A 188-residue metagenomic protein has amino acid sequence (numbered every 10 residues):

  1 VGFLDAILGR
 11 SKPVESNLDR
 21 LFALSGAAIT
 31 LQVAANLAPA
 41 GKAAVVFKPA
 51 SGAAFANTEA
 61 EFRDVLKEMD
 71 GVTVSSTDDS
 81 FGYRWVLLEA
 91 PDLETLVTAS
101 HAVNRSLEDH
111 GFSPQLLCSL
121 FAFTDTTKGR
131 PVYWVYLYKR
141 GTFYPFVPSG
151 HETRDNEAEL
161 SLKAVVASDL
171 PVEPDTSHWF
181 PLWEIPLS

Functional and structural regions predicted by a protein language model:
V1-A56, D155-S188: Charge-rich, low-complexity segments
E15-S16, D70, E108-Q115: Residue-level signal for secondary-structure boundary elements
V33-W85: A glycine-rich, hydrophobic loop/mini-helix early in the fold
K48, V86-E89, S119-A122: Conserved beta-strand segments of the P-loop GTPase G domain that flank and frequently precede/overlap
S51, A90-D92, R140: Short, flexible loop/turn elements at secondary-structure junctions
V65, A102-H110: Conserved short hydrophobic interaction patches
V74-R105: Extracellular-facing segments of soluble proteins and assemblies that are Gly/Ser/Thr-biased and enriched in aromatics
D109-P181, I185: Helix-rich interaction surfaces within compact, conserved domain-sized segments that mediate assembly or partner
